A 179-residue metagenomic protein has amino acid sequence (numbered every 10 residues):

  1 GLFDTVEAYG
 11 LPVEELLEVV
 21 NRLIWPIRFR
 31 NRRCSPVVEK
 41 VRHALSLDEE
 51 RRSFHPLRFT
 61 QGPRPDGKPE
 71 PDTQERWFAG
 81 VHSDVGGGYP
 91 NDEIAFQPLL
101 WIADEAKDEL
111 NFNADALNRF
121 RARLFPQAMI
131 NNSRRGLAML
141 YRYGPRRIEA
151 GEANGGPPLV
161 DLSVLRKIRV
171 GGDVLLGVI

Functional and structural regions predicted by a protein language model:
G1-I179: Active-site- or binding-pocket-proximal scaffold segments within functional domains
